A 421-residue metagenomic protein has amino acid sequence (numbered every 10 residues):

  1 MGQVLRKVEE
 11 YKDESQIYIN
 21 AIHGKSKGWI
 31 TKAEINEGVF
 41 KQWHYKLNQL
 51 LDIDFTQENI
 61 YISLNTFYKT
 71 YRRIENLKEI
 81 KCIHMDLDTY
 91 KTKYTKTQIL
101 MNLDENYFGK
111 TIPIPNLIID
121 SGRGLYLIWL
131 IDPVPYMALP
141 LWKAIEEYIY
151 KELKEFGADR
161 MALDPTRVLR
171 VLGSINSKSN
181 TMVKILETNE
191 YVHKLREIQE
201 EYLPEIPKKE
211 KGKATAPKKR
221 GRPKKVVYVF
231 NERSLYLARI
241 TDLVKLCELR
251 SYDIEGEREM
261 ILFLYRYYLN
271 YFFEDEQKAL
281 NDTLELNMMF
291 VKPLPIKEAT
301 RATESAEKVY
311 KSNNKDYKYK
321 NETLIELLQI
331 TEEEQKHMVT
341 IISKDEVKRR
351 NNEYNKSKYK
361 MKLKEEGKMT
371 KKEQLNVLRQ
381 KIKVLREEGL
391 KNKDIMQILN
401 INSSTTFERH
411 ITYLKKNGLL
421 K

Functional and structural regions predicted by a protein language model:
M1-R123, I131-A144: Signature for HUH/AEP ssDNA processing cores
T70-T97, P133-M260: DNA replication initiation modules
D132-M137, I175, I206-V377, R386 (+2 more regions): Modules that initiate DNA replication and primer synthesis
N392-N400: Short alpha-helical "recognition helix" segments of helix-turn-helix
S403-S404: The DNA-contacting recognition helix of HTH DNA-binding domains and analogous helical DNA-recognition elements
F407-K421: Short, solvent-exposed alpha-helical "recognition" segments
